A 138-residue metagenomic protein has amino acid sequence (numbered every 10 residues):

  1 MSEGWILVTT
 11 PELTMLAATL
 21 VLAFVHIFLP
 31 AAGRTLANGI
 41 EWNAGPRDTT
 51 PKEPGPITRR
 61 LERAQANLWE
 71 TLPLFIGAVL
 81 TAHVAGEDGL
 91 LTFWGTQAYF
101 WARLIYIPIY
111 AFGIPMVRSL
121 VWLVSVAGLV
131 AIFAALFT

Functional and structural regions predicted by a protein language model:
L7-R47: N-terminal signal-anchor transmembrane alpha helix
A18-V21, Q65, Q97-W101, L120 (+1 more regions): Hydrophobic residues within alpha-helical transmembrane segments of multi-pass solute transporters/permease subunits
L22, N67-V79: Core segments of transmembrane alpha-helices that mediate helix-helix packing or line hydrophobic substrate/ligand
W42-A66: Juxtamembrane helix-capping/reentrant segments at transmembrane boundaries
E87-A98: Structural signature of hydrophobic alpha-helical transmembrane segments
A102-A127: Interfacial loop-to-transmembrane junctions
A131-T138: Juxtamembrane boundary at the C-terminal end of a transmembrane helix
